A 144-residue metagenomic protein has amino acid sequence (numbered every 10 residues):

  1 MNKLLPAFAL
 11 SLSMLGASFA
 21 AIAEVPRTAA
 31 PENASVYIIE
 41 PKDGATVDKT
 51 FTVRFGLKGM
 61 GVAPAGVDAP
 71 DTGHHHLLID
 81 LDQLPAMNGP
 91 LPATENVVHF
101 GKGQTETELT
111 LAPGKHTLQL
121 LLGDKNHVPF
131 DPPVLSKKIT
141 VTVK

Functional and structural regions predicted by a protein language model:
A7-A17: Bacterial N-terminal signal peptides
V25-D48: Short, compositionally biased P/S/T/A/G/V-rich stretches that sit at domain boundaries
K49, G73, A112-G114: A glycine-anchored, Pro-Gly-centered beta-turn/N-cap motif
F51-F55, T105, G114-L122: Short, well-structured beta-strand segments within conserved domains
G56-V67: Short amphipathic, basic-aromatic surface patches that mediate peripheral association with negatively charged
V67-H75, L135: Short coil-to-beta strand junction motifs in C2/discoidin
L84-M87, G123-D131: Short acidic/polar inter-strand loop motif in beta-rich domains
A112-H127, L135-V141: Internal, hydrophobic beta-strand segments that form the core of beta-sheet-rich folds
